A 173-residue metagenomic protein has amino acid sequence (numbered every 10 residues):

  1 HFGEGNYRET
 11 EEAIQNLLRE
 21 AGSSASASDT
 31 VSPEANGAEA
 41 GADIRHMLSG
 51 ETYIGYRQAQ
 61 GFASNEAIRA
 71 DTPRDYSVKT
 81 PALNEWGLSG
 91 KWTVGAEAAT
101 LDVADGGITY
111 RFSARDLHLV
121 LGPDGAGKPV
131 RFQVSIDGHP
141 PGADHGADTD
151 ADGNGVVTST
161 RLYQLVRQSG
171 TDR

Functional and structural regions predicted by a protein language model:
N6-R173: Non-globular targeting/processing and membrane-anchoring segments
